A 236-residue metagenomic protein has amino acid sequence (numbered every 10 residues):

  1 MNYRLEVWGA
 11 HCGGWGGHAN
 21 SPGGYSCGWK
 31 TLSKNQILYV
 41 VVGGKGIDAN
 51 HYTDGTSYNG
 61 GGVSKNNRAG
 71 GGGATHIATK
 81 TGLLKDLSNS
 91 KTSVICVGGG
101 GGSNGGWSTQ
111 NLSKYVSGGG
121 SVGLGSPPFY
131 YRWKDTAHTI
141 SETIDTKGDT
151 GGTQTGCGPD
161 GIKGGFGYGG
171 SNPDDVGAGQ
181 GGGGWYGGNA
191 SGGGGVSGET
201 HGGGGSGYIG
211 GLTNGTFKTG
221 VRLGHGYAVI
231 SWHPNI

Functional and structural regions predicted by a protein language model:
M1-G13: Beta-rich globular "head" domains
R4-V7, Y39-V41, H76, I95-G98 (+2 more regions): Structural recognition of the beta-strand scaffold that forms the well-ordered cores of secreted hydrolase catalytic
A10-C12, K45, G102, N235: Conserved beta-strand elements of beta-rich interaction domains across eukaryotes, especially beta-propellers
G13-G16, N104-W107, G194: Short, solvent-exposed loop/turn elements at domain surfaces
N20-T146: Secretome/extracellular-domain signature
A49-Y52, G198-T200, Y208-G224: Extracellular collagen-like Gly-X-Y triple-helix signature, i.e., selective recognition of the glycine at every third
G55-D86, Q110-N111, S121-L124, I162-I209: Catalytic nucleophile loop of clan PA
T75, R222-I236: Short, structured beta-strand segments at or near domain termini in extracellular proteins/domains
